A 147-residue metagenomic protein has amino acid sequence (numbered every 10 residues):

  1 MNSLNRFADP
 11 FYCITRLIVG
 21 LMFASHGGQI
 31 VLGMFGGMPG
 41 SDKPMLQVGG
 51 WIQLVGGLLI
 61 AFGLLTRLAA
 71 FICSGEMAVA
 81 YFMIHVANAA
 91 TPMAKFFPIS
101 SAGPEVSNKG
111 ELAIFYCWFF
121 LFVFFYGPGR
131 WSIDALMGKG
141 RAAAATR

Functional and structural regions predicted by a protein language model:
M1-L32, P44-W51, V55-L58, F62-R147: Extended, low-polarity transmembrane helix blocks
G36-G40: Flexible, solvent-exposed coil segments and beta strand-coil junctions, predominantly the extracellular/periplasmic
